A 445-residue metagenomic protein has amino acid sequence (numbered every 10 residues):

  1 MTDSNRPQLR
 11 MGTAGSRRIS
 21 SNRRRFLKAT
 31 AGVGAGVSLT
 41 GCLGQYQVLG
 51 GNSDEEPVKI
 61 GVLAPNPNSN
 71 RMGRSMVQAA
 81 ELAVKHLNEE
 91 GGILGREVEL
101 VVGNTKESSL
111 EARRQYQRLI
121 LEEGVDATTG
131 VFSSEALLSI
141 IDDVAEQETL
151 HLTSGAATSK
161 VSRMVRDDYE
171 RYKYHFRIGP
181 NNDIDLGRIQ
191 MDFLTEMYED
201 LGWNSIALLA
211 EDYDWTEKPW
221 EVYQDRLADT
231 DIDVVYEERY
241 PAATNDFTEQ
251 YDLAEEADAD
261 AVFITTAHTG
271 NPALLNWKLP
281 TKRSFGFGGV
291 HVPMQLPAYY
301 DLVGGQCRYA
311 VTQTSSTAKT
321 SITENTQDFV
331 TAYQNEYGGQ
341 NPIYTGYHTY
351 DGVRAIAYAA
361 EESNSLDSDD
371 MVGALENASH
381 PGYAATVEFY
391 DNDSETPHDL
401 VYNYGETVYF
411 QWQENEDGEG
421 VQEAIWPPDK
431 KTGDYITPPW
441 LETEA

Functional and structural regions predicted by a protein language model:
M1, R23-G41: N-terminal export leaders
M1-S21: N-terminal secretory signal peptides
Y46-L49, M72, G91-R166, I178 (+3 more regions): Beta-alpha junction/loop-to-helix N-cap segments that form part of ligand/metal-binding clefts
N52-A80, G103-S109, F132-S133, L209-E217 (+2 more regions): Extracytoplasmic "Venus flytrap"
V125-Y236, G286-Y309: Extracytoplasmic ligand/sensor domains, especially the bilobed periplasmic-binding protein
P180-D183, K278-Y350, P438-E444: Extracellular/periplasmic periplasmic-binding protein-like sensory domains
W220-T314: Extracellular/periplasmic bilobed ligand-binding domains
N335-I343, A357-E423: Segments of small-molecule ligand-sensing domains
